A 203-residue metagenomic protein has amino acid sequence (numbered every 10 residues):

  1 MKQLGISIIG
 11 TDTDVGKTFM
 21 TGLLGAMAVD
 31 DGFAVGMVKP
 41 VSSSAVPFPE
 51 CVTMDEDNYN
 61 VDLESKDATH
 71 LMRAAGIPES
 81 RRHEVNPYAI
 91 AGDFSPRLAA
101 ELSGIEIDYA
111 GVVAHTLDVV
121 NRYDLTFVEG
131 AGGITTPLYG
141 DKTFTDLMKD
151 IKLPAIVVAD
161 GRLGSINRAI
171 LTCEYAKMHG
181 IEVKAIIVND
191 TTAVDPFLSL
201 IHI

Functional and structural regions predicted by a protein language model:
K2-I6: Extreme N-terminal starter segment of soluble prokaryotic enzymes
I8-T21: Glycine-rich phosphate-binding P-loop
T11, D160, I186-F197: G-domain G4 guanine-recognition motif of GTPases
F19-G104: N-terminal phosphate/diphosphate-binding loop that engages ATP/GTP or pyrophosphate donors across diverse enzyme folds
S95-L138: Phosphate-binding/switch loop-helix module in NTP-utilizing enzymes
G140-G161: Inter-motif core of Ras-like GTPase G domains
C173-K177: Conserved C-terminal guanine-recognition region of P-loop GTPase G domains, centered on the G4
I201-I203: Conserved small/polar residues in nucleotide/adenosyl-binding loops
